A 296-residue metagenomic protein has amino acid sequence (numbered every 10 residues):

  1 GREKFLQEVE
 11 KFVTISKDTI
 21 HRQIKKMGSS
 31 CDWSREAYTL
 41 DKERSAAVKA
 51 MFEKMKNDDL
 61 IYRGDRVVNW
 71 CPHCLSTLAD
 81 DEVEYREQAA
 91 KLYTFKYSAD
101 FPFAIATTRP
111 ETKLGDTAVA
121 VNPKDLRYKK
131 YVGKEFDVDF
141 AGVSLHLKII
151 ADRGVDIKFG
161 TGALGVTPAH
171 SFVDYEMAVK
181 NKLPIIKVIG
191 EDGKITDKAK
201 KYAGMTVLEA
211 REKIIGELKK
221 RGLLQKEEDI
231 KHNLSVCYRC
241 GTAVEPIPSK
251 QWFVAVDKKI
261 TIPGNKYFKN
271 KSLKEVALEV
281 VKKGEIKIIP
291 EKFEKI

Functional and structural regions predicted by a protein language model:
G1-F103, F159-I296: Residue patterns forming the tRNA-binding/recognition surfaces of aminoacyl-tRNA synthetases and related DALR
A99, F103-V166, H170-E176: Protease-associated
